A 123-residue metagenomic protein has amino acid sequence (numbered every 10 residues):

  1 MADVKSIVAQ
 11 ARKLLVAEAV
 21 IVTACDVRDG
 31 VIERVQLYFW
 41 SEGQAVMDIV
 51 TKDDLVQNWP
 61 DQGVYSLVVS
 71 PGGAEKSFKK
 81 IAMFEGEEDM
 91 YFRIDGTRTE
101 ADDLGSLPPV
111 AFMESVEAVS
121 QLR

Functional and structural regions predicted by a protein language model:
M1-K5, A9-Q10, L104, S120-R123: Polar low-complexity intrinsically disordered regions
A2, P60, P71, P108-P109: Proline-rich intrinsically disordered, low-complexity coils
A2-E42, D48: Short, surface-exposed binding/anchoring microloops in extracellular/periplasmic proteins
R12, R34, K52, A101-L104 (+1 more regions): Generic N-terminal initiation segments characterized by hydrophobic and/or small/turn-forming residues
A17, V22, R28, S41 (+5 more regions): Intrinsically disordered, low-complexity segments enriched in small/polar residues
D29, T51, V56-Q57, D61 (+2 more regions): Low-complexity, compositionally biased segments
Q36-G86: Acidic, aromatic-enriched beta-alpha/helix-loop junctions
G73-R123: Short, compact, well-ordered microdomains
